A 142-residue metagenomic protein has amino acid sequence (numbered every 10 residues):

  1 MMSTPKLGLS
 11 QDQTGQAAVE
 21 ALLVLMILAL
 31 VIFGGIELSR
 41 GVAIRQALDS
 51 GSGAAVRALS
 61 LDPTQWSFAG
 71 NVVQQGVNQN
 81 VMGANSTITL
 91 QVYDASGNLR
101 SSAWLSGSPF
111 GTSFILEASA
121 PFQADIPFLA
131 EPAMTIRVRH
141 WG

Functional and structural regions predicted by a protein language model:
M2-T4, G53-G142: Short, conserved structural patches
M2-V77: Alpha-helical assembly-interface signal, strongest on the long, hydrophobic N-terminal helix that forms
